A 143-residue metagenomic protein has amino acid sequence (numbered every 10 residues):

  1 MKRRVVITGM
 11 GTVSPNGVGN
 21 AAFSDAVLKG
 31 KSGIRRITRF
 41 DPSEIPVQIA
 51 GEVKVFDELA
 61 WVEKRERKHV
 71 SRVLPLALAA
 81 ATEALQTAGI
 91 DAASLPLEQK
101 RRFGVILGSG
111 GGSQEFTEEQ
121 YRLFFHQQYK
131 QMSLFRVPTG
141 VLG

Functional and structural regions predicted by a protein language model:
M1-G143: Conserved "HGTGT" condensation-loop signature of ketosynthase/thiolase-family condensing enzymes that catalyze
